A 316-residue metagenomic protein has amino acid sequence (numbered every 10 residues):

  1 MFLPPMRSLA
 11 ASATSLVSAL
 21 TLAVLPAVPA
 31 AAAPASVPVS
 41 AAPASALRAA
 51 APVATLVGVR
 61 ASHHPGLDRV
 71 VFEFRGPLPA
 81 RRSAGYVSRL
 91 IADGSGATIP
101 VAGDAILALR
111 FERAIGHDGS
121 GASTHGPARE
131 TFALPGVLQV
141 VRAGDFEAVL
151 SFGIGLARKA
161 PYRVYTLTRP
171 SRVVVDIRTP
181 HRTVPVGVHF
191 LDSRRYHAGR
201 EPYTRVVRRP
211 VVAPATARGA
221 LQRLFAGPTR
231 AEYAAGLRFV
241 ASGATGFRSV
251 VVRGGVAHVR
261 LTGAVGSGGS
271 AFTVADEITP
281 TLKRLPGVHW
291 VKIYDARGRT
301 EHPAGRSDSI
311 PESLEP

Functional and structural regions predicted by a protein language model:
M1-A33: Secretory targeting and sorting signals
L9, A30-A32, R163, R178-P316: Bimodal "functional hotspot" detector
A33-F239: Signal-peptide-cleaved, periplasmic/extracellular N-terminal interaction regions immediately downstream of the signal
